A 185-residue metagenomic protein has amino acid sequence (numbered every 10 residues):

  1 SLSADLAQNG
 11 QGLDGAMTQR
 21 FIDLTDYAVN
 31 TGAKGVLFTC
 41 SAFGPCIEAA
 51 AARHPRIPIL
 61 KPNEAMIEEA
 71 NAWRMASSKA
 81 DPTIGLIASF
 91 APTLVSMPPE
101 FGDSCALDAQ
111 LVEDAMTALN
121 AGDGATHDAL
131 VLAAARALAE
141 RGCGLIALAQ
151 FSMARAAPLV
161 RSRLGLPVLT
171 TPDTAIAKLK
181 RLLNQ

Functional and structural regions predicted by a protein language model:
S1-Q185: Non-catalytic structural scaffold of enzyme domains
